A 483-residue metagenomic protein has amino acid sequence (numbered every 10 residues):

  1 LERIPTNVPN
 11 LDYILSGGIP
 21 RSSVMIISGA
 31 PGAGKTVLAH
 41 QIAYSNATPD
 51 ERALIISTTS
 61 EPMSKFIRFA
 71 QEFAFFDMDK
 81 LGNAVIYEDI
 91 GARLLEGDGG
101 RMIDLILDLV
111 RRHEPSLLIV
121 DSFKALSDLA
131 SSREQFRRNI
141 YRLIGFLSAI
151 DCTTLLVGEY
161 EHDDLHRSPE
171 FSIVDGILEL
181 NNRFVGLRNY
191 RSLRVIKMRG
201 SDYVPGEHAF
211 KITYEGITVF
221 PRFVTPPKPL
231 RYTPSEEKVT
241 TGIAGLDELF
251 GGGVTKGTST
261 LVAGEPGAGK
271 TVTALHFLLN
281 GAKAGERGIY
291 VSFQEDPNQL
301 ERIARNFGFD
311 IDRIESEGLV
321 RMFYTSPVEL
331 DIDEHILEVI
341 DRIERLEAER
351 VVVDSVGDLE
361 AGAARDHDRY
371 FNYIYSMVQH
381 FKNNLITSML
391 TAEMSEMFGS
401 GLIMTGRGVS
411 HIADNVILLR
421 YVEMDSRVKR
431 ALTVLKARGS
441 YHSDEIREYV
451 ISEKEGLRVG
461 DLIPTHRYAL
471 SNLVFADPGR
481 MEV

Functional and structural regions predicted by a protein language model:
L1-E2, R111-H113, N182-T240, A244 (+3 more regions): Conserved P-loop NTPase
L15-F76, L249-I311, I412: Walker A/P-loop NTP-binding active-site region of P-loop NTPases, recognizing the glycine-rich GxxxxGKT/S
S22, P49-R52, G82-V85, I150-C152 (+9 more regions): Short glycine-/polar-rich loops that comprise or flank the Walker A/P-loop and associated switch/sensor motifs
M25, G100-I173, I177, L330-V416 (+1 more regions): P-loop NTPase motor core
M25, L54-I56, I86-E88, L155 (+6 more regions): Hydrophobic/aromatic beta-strand patches that form the interior of the parallel beta-sheet core in alpha/beta enzyme
P49-A130, E286-R365, R369-N372: Conserved inter-motif catalytic segment of the P-loop NTP-binding fold
T59-M63, G91-E96, K124-L126, T154 (+15 more regions): Conserved nucleotide-binding/hydrolysis micro-motifs of P-loop NTPases
T241, D247-G267, V272, N280 (+6 more regions): Flexible loop/N-cap segments at domain edges
